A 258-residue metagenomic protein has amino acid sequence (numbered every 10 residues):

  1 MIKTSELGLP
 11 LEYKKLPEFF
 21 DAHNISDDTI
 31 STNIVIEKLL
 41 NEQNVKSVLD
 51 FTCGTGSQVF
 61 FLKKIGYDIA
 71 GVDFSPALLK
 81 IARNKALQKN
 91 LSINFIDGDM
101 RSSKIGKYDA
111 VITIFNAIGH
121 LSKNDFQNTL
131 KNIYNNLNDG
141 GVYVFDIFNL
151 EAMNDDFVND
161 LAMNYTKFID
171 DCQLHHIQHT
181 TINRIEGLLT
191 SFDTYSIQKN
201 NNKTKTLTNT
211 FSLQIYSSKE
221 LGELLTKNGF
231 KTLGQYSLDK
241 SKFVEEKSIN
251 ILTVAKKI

Functional and structural regions predicted by a protein language model:
M1-Q43: Conserved class I S-adenosyl-L-methionine
V45-T52: Conserved class I S-adenosyl-L-methionine
S57-S102: Class I SAM-dependent methyltransferase SAM/SAH-binding core
R101-A110: A short acidic, Gly/Pro-enriched loop at the edge of an enzyme's catalytic core that lines a small-molecule cofactor
Q127-D139: A short glycine-rich, Lys/Arg-flanked "PGG" loop and its adjoining helix->strand segment in the class I
G140-I147: Conserved beta-strand signature within the Rossmann-like core of class I S-adenosyl-L-methionine
I147-K219: SAM-dependent methyltransferase
S212, Y216-I258: C-terminal lobe and adjacent flexible extensions of AdoMet/dcAdoMet transferase-like proteins
